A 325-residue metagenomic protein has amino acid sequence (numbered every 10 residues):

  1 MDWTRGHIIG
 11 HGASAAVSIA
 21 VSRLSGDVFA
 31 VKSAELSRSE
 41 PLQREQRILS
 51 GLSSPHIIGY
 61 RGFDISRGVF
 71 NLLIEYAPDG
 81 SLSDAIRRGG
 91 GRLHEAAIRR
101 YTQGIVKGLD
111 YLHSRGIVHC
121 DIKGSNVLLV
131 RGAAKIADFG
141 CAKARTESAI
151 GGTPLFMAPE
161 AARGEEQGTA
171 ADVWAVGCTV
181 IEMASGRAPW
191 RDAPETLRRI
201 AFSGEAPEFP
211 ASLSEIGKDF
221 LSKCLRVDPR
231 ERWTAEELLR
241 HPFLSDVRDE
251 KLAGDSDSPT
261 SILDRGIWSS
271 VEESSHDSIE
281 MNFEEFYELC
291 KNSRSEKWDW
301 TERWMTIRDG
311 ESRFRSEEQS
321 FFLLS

Functional and structural regions predicted by a protein language model:
G6-G12, V17: Protein kinase glycine-rich loop
A16-L36: Glycine-rich ATP phosphate-binding loop
F63: Activation-segment/catalytic-loop signature of the eukaryotic protein kinase fold
R67-E75, D79, S83-D84: A conserved loop-to-beta-strand element in the N-lobe of protein kinase catalytic cores that borders the ATP-binding
Y101-T102: Activation segment signature within eukaryotic-like protein kinase domains
H113-L129: Catalytic-loop of the protein kinase fold
V227-E231, A235-E250: Terminal C-lobe "cap" of eukaryotic-type protein kinase domains
